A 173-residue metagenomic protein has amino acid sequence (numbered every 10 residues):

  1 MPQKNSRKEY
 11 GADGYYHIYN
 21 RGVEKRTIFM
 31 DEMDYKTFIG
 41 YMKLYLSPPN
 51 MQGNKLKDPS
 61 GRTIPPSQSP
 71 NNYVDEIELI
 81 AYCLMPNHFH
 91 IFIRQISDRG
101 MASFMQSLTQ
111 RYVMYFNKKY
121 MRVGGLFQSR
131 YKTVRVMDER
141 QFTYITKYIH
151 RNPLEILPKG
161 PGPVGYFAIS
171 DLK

Functional and structural regions predicted by a protein language model:
M1-L172: Short catalytic/metal-binding and nucleic-acid-binding patches
